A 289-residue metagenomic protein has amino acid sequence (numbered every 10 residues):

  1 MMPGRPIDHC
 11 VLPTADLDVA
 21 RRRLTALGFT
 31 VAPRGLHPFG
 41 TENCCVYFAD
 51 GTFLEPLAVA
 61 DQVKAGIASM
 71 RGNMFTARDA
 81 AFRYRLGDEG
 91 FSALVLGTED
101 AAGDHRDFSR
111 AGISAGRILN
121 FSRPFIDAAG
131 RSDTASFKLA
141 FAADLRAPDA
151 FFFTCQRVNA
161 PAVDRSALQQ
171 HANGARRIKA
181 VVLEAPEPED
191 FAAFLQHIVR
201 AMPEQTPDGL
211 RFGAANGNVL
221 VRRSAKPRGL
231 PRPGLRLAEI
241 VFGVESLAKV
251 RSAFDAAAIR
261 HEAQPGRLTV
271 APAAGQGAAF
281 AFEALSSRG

Functional and structural regions predicted by a protein language model:
M1-I7, P13-A32, F48-F121, I126-G289: Glyoxalase I/VOC metalloenzyme domain signal
H9, N43: Histidine-centered active-site/metal-ligand motif
L36-H37, C44-F48: Short glycine-biased active-site loop of nucleotidyltransferases that positions the nucleotide triphosphate and helps
P38-E42, Q264-G266: Short acidic/glycine-enriched loop/turn segments that link adjacent beta-strands
